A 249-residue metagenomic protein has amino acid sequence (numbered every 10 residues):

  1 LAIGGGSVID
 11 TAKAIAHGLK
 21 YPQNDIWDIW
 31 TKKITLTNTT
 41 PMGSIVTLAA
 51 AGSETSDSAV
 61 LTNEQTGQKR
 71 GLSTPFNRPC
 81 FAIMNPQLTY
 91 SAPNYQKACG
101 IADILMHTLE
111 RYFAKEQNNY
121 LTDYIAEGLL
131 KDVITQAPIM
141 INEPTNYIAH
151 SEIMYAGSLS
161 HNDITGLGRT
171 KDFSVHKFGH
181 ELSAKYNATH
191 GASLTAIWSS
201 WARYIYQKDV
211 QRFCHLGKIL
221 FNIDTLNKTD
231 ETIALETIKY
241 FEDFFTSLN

Functional and structural regions predicted by a protein language model:
L1-N24, I139-H150: N-terminal small/polar loop signature for handling phosphorylated ligands or for N-terminal nucleophile
S7-K13, G52-T55, K171, V175-H176 (+1 more regions): Short glycine/serine/threonine-rich phosphate/pyrophosphate-binding segments that cradle anionic phosphate groups
K20-L121, H215: A glycine/threonine-rich phosphate-anchoring loop and its flanking beta-alpha core in nucleotide/phosphate-binding
M84, K239-E242: Alpha-helix-centered segments that form part of catalytic cores
R111, K115-Y240: Active-site segments that bind and position negatively charged phosphate/pyrophosphate groups
F241-N249: Short, intrinsically disordered, charge-balanced linker/junction segments flanking boundaries in proteins
